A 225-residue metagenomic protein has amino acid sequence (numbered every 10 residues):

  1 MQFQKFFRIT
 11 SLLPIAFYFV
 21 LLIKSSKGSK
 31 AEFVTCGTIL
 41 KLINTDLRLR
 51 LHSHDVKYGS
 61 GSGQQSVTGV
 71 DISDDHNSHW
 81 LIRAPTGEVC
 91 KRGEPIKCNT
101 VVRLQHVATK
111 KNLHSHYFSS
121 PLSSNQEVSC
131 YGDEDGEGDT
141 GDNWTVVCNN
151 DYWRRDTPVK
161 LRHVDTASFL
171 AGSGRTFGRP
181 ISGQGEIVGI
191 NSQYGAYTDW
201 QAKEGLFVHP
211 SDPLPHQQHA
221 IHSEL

Functional and structural regions predicted by a protein language model:
M1-A16: Classical eukaryotic N-terminal signal peptides for Sec-dependent ER targeting/secretion, especially the positively
Q2, Y18-L225: Lectin-like carbohydrate-binding module/patch detector with strong preference for beta-trefoil
